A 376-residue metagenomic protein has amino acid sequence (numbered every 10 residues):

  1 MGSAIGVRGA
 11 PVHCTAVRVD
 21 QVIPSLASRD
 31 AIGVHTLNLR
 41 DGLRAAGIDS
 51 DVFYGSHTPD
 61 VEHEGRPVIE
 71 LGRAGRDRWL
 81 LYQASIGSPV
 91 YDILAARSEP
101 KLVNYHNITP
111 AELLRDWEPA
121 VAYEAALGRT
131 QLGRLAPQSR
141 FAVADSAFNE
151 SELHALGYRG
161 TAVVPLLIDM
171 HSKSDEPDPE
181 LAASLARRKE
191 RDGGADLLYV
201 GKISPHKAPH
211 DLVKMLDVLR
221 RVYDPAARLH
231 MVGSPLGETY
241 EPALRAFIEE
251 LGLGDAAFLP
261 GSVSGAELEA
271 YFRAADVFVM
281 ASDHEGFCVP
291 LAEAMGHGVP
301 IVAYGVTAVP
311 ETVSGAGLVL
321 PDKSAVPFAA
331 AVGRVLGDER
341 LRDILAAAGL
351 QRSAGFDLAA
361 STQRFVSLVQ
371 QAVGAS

Functional and structural regions predicted by a protein language model:
V34, A195, S204-V218, T239-P242 (+1 more regions): A conserved mid-protein helix/loop that constitutes part of the nucleotide-sugar donor-binding site
G55-T58, R228-R245: Glycosyltransferase donor-sugar binding loop
A136-R187: Donor nucleotide-sugar binding/catalytic pocket of nucleotide-sugar-dependent glycosyltransferases
E241-V263: Nucleotide-activated donor-binding/catalytic signature segment of Leloir-type glycosyltransferases, i.e., the conserved
V263, A270-A275: Short alpha-helical donor nucleotide-sugar binding micro-motif in glycosyltransferases
D283: Aromatic "clamp/platform" in nucleotide-sugar-dependent glycosyltransferases that forms part of the donor/acceptor
L291, P300-A303: Short hydrophobic beta-strand element within catalytic cores of glycosyltransferases and related nucleotide-activated
L318-V326, R334-E339: Conserved acidic donor-binding segment of nucleotide-sugar-dependent glycosyltransferases
